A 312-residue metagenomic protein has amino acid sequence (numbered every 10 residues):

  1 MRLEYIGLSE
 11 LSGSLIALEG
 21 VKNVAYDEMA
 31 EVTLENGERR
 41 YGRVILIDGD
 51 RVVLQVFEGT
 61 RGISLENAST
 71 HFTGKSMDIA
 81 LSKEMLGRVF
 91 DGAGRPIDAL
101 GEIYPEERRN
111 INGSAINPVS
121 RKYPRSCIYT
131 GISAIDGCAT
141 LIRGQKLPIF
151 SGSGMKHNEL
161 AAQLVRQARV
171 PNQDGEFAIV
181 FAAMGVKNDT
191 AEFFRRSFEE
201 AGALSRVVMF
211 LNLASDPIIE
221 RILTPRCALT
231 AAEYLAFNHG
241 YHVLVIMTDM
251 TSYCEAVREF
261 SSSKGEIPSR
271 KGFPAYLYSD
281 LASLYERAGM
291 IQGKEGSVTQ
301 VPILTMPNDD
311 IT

Functional and structural regions predicted by a protein language model:
M1-E4, E10-T130: Acidic-enriched and Gly/Ser
I6, I16, I45-I47, I63 (+16 more regions): Weak global preference for isoleucine
L11, F90-G92, Y129, I135 (+3 more regions): Short glycine/serine/threonine-biased micro-segments
A68-H71, M77, E84, I97-K146 (+4 more regions): P-loop NTPase nucleotide-binding/switch module
G137-T312: P-loop NTPase catalytic core
